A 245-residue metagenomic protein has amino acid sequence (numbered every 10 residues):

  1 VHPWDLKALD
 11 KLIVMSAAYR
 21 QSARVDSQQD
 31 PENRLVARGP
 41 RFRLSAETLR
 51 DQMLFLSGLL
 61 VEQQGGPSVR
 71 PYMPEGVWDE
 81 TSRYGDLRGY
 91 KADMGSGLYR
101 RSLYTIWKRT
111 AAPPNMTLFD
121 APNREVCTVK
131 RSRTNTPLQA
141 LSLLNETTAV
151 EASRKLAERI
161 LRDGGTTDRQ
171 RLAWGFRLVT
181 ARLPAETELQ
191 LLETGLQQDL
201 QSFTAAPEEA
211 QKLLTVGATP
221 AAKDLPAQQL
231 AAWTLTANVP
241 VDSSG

Functional and structural regions predicted by a protein language model:
V1, L141, A157, A173-T180: Amphipathic alpha-helical segments within well-ordered protein domains
V1-P3, Y19-R20, D199: Short, basic alpha-helical nucleic acid-contact segments in DNA-binding proteins and DNA transaction factors
H2-K11: Loop/turn elements at helix/coil->beta-strand transitions in domains of secreted/extracellular proteins
K7, R20-R171, T219-G245: An acidic, gly/pro-interrupted, aromatic-rich
L12-S16, V25-D26: Short, solvent-exposed turn/loop segments enriched in Gly/Ser/Thr/Pro and often Arg
V14-M15, N145, T180, Q197 (+1 more regions): Residues at helix-coil transition
G164-T234: C-terminal structured "cap/appendage" subdomains that terminate the fold
